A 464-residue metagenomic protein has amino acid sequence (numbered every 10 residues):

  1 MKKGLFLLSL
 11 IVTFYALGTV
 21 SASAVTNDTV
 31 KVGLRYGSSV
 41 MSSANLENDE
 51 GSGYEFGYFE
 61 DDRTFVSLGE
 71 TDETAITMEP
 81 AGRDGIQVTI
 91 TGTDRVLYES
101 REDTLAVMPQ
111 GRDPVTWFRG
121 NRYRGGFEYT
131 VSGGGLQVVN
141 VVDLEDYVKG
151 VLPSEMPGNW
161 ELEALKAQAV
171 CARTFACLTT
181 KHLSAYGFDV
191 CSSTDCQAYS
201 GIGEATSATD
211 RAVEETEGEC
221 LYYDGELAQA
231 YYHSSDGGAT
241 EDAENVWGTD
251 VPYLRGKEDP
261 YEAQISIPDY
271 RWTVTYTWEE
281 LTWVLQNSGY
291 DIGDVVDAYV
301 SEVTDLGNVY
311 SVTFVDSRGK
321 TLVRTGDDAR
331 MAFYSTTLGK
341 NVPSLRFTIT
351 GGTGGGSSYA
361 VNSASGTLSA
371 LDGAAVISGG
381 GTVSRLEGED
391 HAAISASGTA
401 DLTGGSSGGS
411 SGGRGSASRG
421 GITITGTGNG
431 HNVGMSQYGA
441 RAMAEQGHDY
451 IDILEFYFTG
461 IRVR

Functional and structural regions predicted by a protein language model:
K2-R464: Conserved, single-site charged/polar hotspot
